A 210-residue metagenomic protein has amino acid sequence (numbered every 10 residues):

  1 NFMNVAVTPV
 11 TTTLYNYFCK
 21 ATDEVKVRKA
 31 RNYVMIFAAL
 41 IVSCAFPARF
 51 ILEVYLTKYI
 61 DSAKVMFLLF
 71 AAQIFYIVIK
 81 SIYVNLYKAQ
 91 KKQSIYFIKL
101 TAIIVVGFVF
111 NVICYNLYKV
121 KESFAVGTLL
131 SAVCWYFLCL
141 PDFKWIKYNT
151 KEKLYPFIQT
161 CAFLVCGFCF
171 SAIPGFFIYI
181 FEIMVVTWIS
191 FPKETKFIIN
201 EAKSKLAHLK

Functional and structural regions predicted by a protein language model:
N1-E24, R31, V84-A89: Helix-loop junctions and terminal segments of transmembrane helices in multi-pass membrane transport/translocation
A6-V7, V27-I77, F108-N116: Alpha-helical transmembrane segments of multi-pass membrane transport and lipid-handling proteins
K20-K26, Y87-Q93, F143-L154, A172-I173: Membrane-interface helix-boundary motifs at transmembrane edges
V34-A38, F70-I74, F97, T101 (+3 more regions): Residue-level signature of the transmembrane alpha-helical core of multi-pass small-molecule transporters
F37-A45, F108-F110, I158-C169, Y179-P192: Hydrophobic core of alpha-helical transmembrane segments in multi-pass integral membrane proteins
A63, Q93-S94, T101-F137, F168-E182: Membrane-interface helix-loop junctions in multi-pass transport and translocation proteins
A71-T101, F143-W145: Membrane-interface junctions at transmembrane-helix termini in multi-pass inner-membrane proteins
K151-K153, G167-K210: Membrane-proximal transmembrane or re-entrant/amphipathic helices at the cytosolic face
